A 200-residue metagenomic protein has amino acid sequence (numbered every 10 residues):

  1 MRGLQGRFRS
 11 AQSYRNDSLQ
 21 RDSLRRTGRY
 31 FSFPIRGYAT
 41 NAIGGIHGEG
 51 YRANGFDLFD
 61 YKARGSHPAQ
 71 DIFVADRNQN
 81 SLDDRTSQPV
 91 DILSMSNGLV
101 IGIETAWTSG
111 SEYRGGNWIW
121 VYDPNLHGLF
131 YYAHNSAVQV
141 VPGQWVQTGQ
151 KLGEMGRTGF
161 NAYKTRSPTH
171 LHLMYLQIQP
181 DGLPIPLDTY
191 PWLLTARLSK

Functional and structural regions predicted by a protein language model:
M1-D91, M95, P191-K200: Polar/charged, compositionally biased leader and regulatory segments
M1-Q5, S10-Q12, V141-Q150, E154-R157 (+1 more regions): Acidic, glycine-rich catalytic/binding loops that coordinate metals and/or anionic ligands
G37, D123-N125, Q177: Short acidic, glycine-rich loop/turn motifs
Q70-D84, G128, A133-N135, Y175-L187: Small beta-barrel nucleic-acid-binding modules, principally OB-folds
I72, G98, G149: Divalent metal-coordination and catalytic microenvironments
F73, Y122, A133, G156 (+1 more regions): Residue-level detector of conserved, well-ordered beta-strand and adjacent loop positions that form binding/recognition
N78-Q79, A106-S109, L126-G128, A137-Q139 (+3 more regions): Solvent-exposed loop/turn segments at secondary-structure junctions within structured extracellular/periplasmic domains
R85-P89, L93-S136, R166-H170: Zn2+-dependent peptidoglycan hydrolase active-site motif and core
